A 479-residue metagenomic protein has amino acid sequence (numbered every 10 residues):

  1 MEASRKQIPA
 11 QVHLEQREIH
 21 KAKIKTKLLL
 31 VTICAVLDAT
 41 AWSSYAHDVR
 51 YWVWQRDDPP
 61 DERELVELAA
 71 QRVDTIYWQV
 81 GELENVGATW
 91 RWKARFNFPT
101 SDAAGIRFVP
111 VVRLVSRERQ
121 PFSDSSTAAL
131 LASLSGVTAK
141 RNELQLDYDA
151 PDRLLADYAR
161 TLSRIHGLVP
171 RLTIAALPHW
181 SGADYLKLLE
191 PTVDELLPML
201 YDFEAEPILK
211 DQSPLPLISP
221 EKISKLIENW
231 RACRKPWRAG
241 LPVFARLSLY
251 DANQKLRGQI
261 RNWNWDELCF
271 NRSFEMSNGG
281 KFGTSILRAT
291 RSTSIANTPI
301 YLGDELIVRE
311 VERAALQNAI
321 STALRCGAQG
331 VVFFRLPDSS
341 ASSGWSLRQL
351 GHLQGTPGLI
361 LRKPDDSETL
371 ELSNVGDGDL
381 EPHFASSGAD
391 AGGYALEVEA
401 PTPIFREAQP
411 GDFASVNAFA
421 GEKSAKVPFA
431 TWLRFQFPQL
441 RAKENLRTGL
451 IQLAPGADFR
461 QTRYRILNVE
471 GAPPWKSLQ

Functional and structural regions predicted by a protein language model:
K27-A39: Bacterial N-terminal signal peptides
Y45-R56, G81-P198: Chitinase-like catalytic core of GlcNAc-active glycosidases
E62-N85, V137-R141, R325-G327: Catalytic domains of carbohydrate-active enzymes, especially glycoside hydrolases
I76, L146, L196, A239 (+1 more regions): Conserved, mostly hydrophobic/aromatic
F98-D102, P337-T369, E381: Aromatic-rich peripheral "rim/lid" segments of glycoside hydrolase catalytic domains that contact and position glycan
A156-E267: Substrate-binding surface in catalytic domains of secreted glycosidases
G240, F244-R246, A252-Q354: Substrate-binding cleft of secreted/luminal carbohydrate-active enzymes
L370-D390: Asparagine-centered strand-capping/turn motif at beta-strand->loop junctions
